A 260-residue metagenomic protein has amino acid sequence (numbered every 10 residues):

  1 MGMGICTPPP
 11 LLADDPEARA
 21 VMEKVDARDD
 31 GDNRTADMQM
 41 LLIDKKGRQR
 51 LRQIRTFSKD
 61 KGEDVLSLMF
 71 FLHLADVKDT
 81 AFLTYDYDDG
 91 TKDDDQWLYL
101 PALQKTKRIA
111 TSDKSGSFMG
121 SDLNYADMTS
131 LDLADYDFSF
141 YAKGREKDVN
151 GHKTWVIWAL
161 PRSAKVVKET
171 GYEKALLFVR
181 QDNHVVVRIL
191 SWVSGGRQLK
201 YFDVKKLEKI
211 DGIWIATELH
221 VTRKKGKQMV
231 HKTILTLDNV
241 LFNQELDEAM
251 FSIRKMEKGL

Functional and structural regions predicted by a protein language model:
M1-G4: Bacterial N-terminal signal peptides
L11-L12: N-terminal low-complexity, Pro/Thr/Ser-rich intrinsically disordered segments that act as propeptides or flexible
P16-A102: N-terminal mature ectodomain segment of secretory-pathway/periplasmic proteins
R55-K59, S139-D148, K205-L207: Short amphipathic beta-strand and strand-loop transition segments with alternating hydrophobic
L66, K147-G151: Short, compositionally biased leader-like segments
L72, L83-Y85, D95-Y99, K105-A110 (+2 more regions): Gly/Pro-enriched, hydrophobic low-complexity segments that function as extracytoplasmic propeptides/linkers
G259-L260: Short, solvent-exposed mixed-charge patches
